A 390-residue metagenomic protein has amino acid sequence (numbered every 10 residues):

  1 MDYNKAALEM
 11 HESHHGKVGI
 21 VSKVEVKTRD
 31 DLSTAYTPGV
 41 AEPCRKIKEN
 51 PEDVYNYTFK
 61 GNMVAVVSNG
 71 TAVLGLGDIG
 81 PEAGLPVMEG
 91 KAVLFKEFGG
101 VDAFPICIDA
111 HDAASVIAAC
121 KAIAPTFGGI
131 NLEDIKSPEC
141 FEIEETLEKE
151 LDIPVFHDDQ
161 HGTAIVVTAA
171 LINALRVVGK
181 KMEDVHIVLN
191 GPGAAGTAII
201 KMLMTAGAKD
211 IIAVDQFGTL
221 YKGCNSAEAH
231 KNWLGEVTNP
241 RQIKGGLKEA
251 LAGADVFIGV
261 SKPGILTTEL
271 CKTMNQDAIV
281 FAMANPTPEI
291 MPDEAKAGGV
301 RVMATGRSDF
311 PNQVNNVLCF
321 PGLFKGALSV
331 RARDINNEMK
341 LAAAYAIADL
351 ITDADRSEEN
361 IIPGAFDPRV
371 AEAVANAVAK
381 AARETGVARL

Functional and structural regions predicted by a protein language model:
M1-I153, A375, A381, T385-R389: N-terminal ligand-binding/catalytic initiation module
Y55-K60, K96-E97, A122-A124, E148-K149 (+7 more regions): Solvent-exposed alpha-helices and their adjacent loops that cap or buttress functional pockets in soluble metabolic
N69-T71, I79, I108-D109, D134-S137 (+5 more regions): Short, ordered loop/turn segments at secondary-structure junctions
L74, I79-G99, L151, H157 (+3 more regions): Glycine-rich phosphate/diphosphate-binding loop of Rossmann-like nucleotide-binding domains
D158-D159, V178, A282-L390: Adenosine-phosphate binding glycine-rich loop
N232-R301, R307-D309: Rossmann-like adenosine-cofactor binding region
